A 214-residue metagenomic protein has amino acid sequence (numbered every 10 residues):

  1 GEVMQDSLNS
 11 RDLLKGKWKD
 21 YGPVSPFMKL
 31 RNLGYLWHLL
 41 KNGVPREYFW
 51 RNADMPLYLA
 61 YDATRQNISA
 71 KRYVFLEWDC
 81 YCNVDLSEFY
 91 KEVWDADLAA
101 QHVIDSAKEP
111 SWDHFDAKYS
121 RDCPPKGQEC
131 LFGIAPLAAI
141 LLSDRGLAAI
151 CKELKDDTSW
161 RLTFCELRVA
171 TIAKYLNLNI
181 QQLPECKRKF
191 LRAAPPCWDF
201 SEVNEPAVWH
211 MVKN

Functional and structural regions predicted by a protein language model:
G1-E2, A99: Short, hydrophobic beta-strand segments that form beta-sheet elements in well-ordered domains
E2-A70: Active-site-proximal specificity loops/subdomain of glycosyltransferases
K17, R65-N67, S87-A96, I172-L178: Short, surface-exposed basic-aromatic patches at helix termini and helix-loop junctions that form
S69-N83: Short beta-strand-to-loop acidic/aromatic patch adjacent to the donor-nucleotide binding site
F75, L98-Q101, Q182: Structural recognition of the beta-strand scaffold that forms the well-ordered cores of secreted hydrolase catalytic
Y81-A170: Conserved catalytic core of nucleotide-sugar-dependent glycosyltransferases
L154-N214: C-terminal catalytic/acceptor-binding lobe
